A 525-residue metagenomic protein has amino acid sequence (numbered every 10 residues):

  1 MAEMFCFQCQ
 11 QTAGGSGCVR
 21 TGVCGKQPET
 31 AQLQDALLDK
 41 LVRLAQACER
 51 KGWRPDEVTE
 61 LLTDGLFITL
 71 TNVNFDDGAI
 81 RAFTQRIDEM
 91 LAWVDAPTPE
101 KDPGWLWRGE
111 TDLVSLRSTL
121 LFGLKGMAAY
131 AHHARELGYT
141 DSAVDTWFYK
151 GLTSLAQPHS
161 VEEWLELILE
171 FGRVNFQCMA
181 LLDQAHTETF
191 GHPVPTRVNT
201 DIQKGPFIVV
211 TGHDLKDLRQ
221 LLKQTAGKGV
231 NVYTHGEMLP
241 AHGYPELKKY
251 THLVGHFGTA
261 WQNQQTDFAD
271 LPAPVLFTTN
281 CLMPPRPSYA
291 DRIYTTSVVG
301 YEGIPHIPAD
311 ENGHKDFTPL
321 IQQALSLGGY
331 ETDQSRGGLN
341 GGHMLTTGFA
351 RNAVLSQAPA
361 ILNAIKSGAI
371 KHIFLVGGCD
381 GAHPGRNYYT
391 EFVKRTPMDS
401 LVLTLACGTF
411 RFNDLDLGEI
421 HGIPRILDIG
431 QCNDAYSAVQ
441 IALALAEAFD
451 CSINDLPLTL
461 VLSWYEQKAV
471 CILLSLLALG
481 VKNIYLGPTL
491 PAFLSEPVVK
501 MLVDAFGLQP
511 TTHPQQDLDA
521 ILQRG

Functional and structural regions predicted by a protein language model:
A2-A13, C18-V19, K26-T30, R43 (+1 more regions): Anaerobic metallocofactor- and corrinoid-dependent redox/one-carbon enzyme cores, especially those from methanogenesis
A2-H192, T196-G205, V209, G229 (+2 more regions): Long, compositionally biased, glycine/small-hydrophobic-enriched stretches that function as flexible linkers, tethers
